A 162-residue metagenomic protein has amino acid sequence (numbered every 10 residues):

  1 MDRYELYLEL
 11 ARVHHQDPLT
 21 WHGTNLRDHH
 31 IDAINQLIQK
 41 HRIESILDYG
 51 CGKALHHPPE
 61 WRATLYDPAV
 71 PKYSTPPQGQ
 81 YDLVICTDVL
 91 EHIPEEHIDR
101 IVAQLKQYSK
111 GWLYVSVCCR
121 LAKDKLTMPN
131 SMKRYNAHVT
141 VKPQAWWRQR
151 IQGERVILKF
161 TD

Functional and structural regions predicted by a protein language model:
M1-Y81, D99-V102, Y108, C119 (+3 more regions): Conserved N-terminal segment of class I S-adenosyl-L-methionine
I85: A conserved beta-strand element that flanks and buttresses the S-adenosyl-L-methionine
V89-H92: Hydrophobic adenine-recognition pocket in adenosine-nucleotide-binding enzymes
G111-Y114: Short glycine-centered segments of the SAM/dcSAM-binding site in methyltransferase folds
